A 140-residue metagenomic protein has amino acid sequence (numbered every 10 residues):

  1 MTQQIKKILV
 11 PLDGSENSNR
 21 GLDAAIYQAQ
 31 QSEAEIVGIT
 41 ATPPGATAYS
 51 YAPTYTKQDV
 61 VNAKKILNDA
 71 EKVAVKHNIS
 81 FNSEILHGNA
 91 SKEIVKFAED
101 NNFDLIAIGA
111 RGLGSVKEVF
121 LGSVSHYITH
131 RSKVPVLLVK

Functional and structural regions predicted by a protein language model:
M1-Q3, K72-I106: Structural beta-alpha unit
T2-Y51: Small/aliphatic-rich secondary-structure junction motif
A24, Q58-A70, E93-V95: Short, solvent-exposed amphipathic alpha-helices that sit in or adjacent to ligand/effector-binding or catalytic
Y27, K96-K140: Gly/Ser-rich helix-loop-strand patches that form or flank binding pockets for ribonucleotide-derived cofactors
E33-E35, I79, F103, V134: Short glycine/serine/threonine/alanine-rich loop segments
V37, N82, L137: Conserved beta-strand positions in the Rossmann-like core of class I SAM-dependent methyltransferases
G45-A46, S91, S115: Generic structural signal for helix capping and beta-alpha/helix-loop junctions
A52-Q58: Short glycine-enriched, charge-decorated loop/helix-capping segments at active-site entrances that position
